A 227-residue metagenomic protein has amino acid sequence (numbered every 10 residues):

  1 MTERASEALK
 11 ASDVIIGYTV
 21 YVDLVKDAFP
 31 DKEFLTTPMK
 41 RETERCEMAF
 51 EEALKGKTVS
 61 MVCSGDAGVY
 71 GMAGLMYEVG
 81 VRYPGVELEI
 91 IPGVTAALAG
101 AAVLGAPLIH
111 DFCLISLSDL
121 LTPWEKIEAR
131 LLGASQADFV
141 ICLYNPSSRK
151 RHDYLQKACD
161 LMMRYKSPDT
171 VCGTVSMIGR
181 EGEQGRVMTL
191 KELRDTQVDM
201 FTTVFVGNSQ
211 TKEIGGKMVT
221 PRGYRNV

Functional and structural regions predicted by a protein language model:
T2-L88, A99, R194: Class I S-adenosyl-L-methionine
S12-I15, A28, E52-G56, V79 (+6 more regions): Change "in soluble alpha/beta enzymes" to "in soluble alpha/beta proteins
T19-V22, T36-E44, V94, L114-L121 (+1 more regions): Short, acidic/turn-prone active-site loops that include or flank metal/cofactor- and phosphate-binding residues
V20-Y21, M39, G65-A67, L120 (+3 more regions): Short, ordered loop/turn segments at secondary-structure junctions
T58-V59, Q136-V227: A contiguous loop/helix-start segment that scaffolds small-molecule binding in enzyme catalytic cores
V69-A137: Class I SAM-dependent methyltransferase SAM-binding "motif I" and its flanking Rossmann-like core
